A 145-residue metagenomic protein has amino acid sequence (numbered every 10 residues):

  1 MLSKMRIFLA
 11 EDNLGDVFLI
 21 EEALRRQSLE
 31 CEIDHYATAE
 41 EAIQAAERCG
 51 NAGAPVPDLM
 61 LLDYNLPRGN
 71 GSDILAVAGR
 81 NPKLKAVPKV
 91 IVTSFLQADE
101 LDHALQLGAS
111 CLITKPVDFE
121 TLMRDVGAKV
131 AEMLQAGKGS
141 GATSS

Functional and structural regions predicted by a protein language model:
M5-D16, I20-L24: Conserved acidic segment of CheY-like receiver
E22, D73, L96-I113: Alpha4 helix (beta4-alpha4-beta5 surface) of REC/receiver domains from two-component response regulators
H35-L59: Acidic, metal-coordinating helix/loop segments flanking the phosphotransfer/catalytic sites of two-component signaling
T38, N70-D73: Acidic catalytic/metal-coordinating carboxylates
L62-D63: Active-site residues of response regulator receiver
S72-K85: Short amphipathic alpha-helix used as the core "switch/output" element in two-component signaling
V92-T93: Hydrophobic/aromatic residues positioned on beta-strands within the core alpha/beta folds
V117-G127: C-terminal output helix
